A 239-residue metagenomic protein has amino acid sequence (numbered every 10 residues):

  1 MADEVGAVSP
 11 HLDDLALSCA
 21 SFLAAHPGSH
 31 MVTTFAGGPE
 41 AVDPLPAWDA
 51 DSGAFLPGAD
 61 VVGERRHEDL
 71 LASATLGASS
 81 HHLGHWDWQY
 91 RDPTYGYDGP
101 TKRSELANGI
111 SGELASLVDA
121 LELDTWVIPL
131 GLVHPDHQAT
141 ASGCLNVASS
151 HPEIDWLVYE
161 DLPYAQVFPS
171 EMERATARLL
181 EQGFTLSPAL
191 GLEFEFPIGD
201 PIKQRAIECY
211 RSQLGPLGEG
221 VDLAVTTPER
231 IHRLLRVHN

Functional and structural regions predicted by a protein language model:
M1-S150: Active-site beta-strand->loop->alpha-helix modules in alpha/beta enzyme cores, enriched in Gly/His/Asp(Glu)
A2, D49, R65-D98, S150-N239: The feature marks non-catalytic terminal segments
